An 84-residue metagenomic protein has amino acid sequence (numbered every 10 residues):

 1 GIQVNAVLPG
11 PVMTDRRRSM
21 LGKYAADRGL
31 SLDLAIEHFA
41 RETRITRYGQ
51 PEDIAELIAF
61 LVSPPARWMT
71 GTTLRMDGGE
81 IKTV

Functional and structural regions predicted by a protein language model:
G1-M13, M69-M76: Conserved Rossmann-fold SDR core element
L8-S19, K23-A25: Short, flexible catalytic-loop segment of classical short-chain dehydrogenase/reductase
P9, A59-S63: Alpha-helical segments that scaffold the active site and NAD(P)H-binding pocket of short-chain dehydrogenase/reductase
R16, D53-E56: Residue-level recognition of oxygen-bearing side chains
R28-L32, T43-I54, P65: A conserved structural motif in NAD(P)-dependent oxidoreductases
F39: Substrate-binding pocket helix/loop in short-chain dehydrogenase/reductase
A59, T70-V84: Short C-terminal tail/terminal secondary-structure segment of NAD(P)H-dependent dehydrogenase/reductase domains
